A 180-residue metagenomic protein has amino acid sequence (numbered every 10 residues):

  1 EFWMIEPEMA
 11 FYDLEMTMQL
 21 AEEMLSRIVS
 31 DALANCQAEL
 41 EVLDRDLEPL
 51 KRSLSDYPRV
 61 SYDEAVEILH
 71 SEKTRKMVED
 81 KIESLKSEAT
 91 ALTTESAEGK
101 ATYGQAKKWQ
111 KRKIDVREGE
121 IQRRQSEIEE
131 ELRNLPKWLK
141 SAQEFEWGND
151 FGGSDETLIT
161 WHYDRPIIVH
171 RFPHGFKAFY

Functional and structural regions predicted by a protein language model:
E1-Y180: Class II aminoacyl-tRNA synthetase catalytic cores and aaRS-like
